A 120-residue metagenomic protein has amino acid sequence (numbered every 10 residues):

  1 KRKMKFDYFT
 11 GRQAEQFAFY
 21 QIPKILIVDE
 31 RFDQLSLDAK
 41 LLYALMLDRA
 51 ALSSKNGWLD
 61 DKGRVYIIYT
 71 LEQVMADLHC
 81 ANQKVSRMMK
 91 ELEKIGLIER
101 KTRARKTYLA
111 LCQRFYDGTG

Functional and structural regions predicted by a protein language model:
K1-K3, Q113-G120: Charged low-complexity intrinsically disordered patches
K1-L71: Short recognition helix of helix-turn-helix/winged-helix DNA-binding domains
G11, L37, R49-L111: Winged helix-turn-helix DNA-binding recognition segment
A14-F17, L111, F115-Y116: Extended hydrophobic/Leu-rich segments
I27, R105, Y116-G118: Generic "edge-of-domain/loop-turn" microfeature
